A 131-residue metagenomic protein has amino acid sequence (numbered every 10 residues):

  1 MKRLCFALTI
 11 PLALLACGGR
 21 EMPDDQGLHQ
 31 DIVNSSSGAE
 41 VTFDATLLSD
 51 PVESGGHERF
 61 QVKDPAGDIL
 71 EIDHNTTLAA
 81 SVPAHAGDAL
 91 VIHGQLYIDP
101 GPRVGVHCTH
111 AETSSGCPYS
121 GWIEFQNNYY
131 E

Functional and structural regions predicted by a protein language model:
M1-L4: Positively charged n-region of N-terminal signal peptides that target proteins for export
A7-A13: Bacterial N-terminal signal peptides
C17-E131: OB-fold and OB-like single-stranded nucleic-acid-recognition modules and their adjacent interaction interfaces
